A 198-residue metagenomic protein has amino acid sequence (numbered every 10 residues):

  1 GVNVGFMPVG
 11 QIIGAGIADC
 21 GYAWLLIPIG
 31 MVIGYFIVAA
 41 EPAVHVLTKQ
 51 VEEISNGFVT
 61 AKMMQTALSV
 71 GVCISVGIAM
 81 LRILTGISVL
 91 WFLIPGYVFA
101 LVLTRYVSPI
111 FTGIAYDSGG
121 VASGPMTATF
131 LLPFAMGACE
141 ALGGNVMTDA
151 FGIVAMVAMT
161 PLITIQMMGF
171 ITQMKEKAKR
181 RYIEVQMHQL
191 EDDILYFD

Functional and structural regions predicted by a protein language model:
G1, D19, I78-L101, I114-G119 (+2 more regions): Transmembrane helix-loop boundary segments of multi-pass membrane transporters
V2, G77-I78, A128-N145: Hydrophobic alpha-helical transmembrane segments in multi-pass integral membrane proteins
V2-I12, V38-A43: Transmembrane alpha-helix boundary signature
V4-V9, S108-G120, F170-K179: A cytosolic-side transmembrane-helix exit/cap motif
I27-T104: Helix-loop-helix junctions within the multi-pass membrane cores of secondary transporters/permeases
Q50-F58, F170-D198: Intrinsically disordered, low-complexity non-transmembrane regions of multi-pass membrane transporters
K62, A67-I74, G120-M136, V185-D193: Small-residue-rich segments of transmembrane alpha-helices in multi-pass membrane proteins, especially helix faces
F151, A155-R180: Membrane-helix cytosolic exit motif
